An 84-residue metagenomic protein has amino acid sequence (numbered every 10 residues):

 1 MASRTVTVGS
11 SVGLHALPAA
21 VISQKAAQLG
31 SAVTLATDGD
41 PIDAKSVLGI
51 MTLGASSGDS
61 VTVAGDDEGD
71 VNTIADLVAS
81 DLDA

Functional and structural regions predicted by a protein language model:
M1-T5, S60-T62: Intrinsic-disorder/low-complexity, polar/charged segments enriched in Ser/Thr/Lys/Arg/Asp/Glu/Gln
T7-L48, T52-A55, G65: Compact, glycine-rich, soluble single-domain proteins
M51-A84: C-terminal structural segments of small proteins and small subunits
